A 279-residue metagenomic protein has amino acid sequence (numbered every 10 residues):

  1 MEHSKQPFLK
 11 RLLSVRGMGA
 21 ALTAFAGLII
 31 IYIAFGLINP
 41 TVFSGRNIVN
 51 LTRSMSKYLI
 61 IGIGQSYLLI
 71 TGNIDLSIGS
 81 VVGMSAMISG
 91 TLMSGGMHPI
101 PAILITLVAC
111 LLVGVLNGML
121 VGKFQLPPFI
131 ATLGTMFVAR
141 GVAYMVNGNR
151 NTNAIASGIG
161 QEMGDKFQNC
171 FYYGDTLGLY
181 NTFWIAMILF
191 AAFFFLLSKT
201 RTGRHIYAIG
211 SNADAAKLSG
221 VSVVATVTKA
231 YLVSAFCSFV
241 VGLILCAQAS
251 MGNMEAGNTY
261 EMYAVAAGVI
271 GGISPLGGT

Functional and structural regions predicted by a protein language model:
M1-T23, F43: Transmembrane alpha-helical segments of polytopic membrane transport and secretion proteins
L9-R16, T71-I74, L112-A156, K199-R201 (+1 more regions): Short loop segments and helix-boundary regions at transmembrane helix junctions of multi-pass inner-membrane proteins
R16, F129-K199, T226-K229, A249-G257: Transmembrane helix-bundle core of multi-pass membrane transporters and related energy-transducing complexes
A21-A26, L51, Y58, S80-M84 (+5 more regions): Hydrophobic alpha-helical transmembrane segments
G27-F43, V146, F194-R201: Structural signal for alpha-helical transmembrane segments and their membrane-water exit/capping regions in multi-pass
I31-G95, L120-Q125, G268-T279: Single transmembrane alpha-helix segments in multi-pass membrane proteins
H98-I103, L112-N117, V121, F171 (+1 more regions): Helix-loop-helix "hairpin" substructures at the membrane interface of multi-pass membrane proteins
S238, Q248-T279: Transmembrane alpha-helical segments in multi-pass inner-membrane proteins
